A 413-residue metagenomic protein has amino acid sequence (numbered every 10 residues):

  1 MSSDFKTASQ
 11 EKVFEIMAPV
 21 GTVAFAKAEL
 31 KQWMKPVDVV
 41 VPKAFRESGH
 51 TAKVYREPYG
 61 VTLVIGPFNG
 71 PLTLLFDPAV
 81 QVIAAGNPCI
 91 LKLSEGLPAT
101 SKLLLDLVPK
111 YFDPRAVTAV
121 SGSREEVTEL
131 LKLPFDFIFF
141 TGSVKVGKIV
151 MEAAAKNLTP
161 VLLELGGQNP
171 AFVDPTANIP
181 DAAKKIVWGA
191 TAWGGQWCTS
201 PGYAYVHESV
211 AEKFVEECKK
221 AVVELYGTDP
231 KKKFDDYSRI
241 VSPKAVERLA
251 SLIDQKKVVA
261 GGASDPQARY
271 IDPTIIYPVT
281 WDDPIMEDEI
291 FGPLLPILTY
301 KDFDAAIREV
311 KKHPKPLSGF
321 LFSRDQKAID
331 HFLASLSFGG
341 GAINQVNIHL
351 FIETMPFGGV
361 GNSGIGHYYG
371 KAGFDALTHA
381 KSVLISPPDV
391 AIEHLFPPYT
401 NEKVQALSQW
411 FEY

Functional and structural regions predicted by a protein language model:
M1, S101-L104, V108, L130 (+6 more regions): Hydrophobic packing residues within well-ordered alpha-helices of enzyme cores
M1-T51: N-terminal Rossmann-like NAD(P)+-binding subdomain of aldehyde/semialdehyde dehydrogenases
V23, G86, V117, I138 (+6 more regions): Residue-level signal for inorganic ion chemistry
P42-D181, Y300: Rossmann-like NAD(P) dinucleotide-binding subdomain of oxidoreductase/dehydrogenase enzymes
I65, S123, T141, G189 (+3 more regions): Conserved residues at the C-terminal ends of beta-strands
F112, V146-W281, I343, K403-Q405 (+1 more regions): ALDH superfamily catalytic-core signature
K132, L165-G166, W197-T199, K233-F234 (+2 more regions): Short glycine-enriched loop/turn motifs at secondary-structure junctions
Y270-Y413: Conserved C-terminal structural/oligomerization subdomain of aldehyde/semialdehyde dehydrogenase
